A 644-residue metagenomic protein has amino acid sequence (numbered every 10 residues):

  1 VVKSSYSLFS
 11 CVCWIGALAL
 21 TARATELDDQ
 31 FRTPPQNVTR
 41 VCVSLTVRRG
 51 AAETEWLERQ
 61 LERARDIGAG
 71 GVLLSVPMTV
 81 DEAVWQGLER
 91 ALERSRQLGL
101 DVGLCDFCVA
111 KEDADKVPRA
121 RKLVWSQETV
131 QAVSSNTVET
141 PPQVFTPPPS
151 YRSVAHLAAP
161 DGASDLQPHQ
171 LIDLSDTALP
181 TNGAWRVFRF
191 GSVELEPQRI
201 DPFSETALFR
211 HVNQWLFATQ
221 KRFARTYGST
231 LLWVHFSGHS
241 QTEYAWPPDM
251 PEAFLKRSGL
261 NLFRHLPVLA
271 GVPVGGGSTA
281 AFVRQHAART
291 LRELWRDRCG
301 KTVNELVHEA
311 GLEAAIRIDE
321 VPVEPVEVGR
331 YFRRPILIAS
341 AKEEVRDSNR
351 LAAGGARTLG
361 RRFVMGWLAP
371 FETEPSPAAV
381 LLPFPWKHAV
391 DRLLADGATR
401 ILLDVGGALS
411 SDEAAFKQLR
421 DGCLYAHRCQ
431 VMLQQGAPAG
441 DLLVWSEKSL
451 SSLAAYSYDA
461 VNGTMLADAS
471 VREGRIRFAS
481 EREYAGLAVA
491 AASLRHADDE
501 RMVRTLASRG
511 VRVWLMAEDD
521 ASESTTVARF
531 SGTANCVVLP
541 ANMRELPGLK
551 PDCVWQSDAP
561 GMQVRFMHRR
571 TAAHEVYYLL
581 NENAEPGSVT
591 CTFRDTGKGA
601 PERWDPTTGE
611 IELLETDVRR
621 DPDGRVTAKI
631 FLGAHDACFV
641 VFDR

Functional and structural regions predicted by a protein language model:
V1-Y6: N-terminal secretory signal peptides that target proteins for export/translocation
L8-C11, F631: Generic short amphipathic/hydrophobic targeting helices enriched at N-termini, encompassing Sec-type signal peptides
S10-A19: Bacterial N-terminal signal peptides
A22-A24: Boundary at the C-terminal end of the N-terminal hydrophobic targeting segment
E26-P35: Short N-terminal segments immediately surrounding and downstream of signal-peptide cleavage
N37-T39, V43-S44, A51-E58, G71-V76 (+6 more regions): Carbohydrate-binding surfaces of carbohydrate-active enzymes
E62-D66, L394: Non-catalytic positions within long, well-ordered alpha-helices that form the structural scaffold/packing of enzyme
L74-L174, A178-S192, P197-F209: Acidic/aromatic-lined carbohydrate-recognition and catalytic surfaces of CAZymes acting on diverse glycans
